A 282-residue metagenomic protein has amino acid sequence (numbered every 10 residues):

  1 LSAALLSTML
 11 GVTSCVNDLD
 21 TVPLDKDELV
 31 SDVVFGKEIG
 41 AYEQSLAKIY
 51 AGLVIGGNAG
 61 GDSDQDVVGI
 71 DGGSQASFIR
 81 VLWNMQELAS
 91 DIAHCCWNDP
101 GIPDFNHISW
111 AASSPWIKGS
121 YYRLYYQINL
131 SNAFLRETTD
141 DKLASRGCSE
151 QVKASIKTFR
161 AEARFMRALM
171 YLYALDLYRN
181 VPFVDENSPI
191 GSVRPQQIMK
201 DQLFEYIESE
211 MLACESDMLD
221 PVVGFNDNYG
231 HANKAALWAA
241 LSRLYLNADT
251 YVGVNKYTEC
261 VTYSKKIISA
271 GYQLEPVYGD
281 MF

Functional and structural regions predicted by a protein language model:
S2-G11: Bacterial N-terminal signal peptides
C15-S77, Y278-F282: Membrane-proximal, proline-rich intrinsically disordered regions
V22, L175-E186, Y257-T258: Short, well-structured active-site flanking segments
E28-L29, G147-V152, D185-S192: Short linear capping/connector segments at secondary-structure termini
E38-I39, E43, A47, A51-G57 (+4 more regions): Conserved, well-structured interaction surfaces
A59-Q86, V184, L219-A236, L246-F282: Short, surface-exposed recognition loops and adjoining beta-strand edges that mediate ligand/DNA contacts, enriched
